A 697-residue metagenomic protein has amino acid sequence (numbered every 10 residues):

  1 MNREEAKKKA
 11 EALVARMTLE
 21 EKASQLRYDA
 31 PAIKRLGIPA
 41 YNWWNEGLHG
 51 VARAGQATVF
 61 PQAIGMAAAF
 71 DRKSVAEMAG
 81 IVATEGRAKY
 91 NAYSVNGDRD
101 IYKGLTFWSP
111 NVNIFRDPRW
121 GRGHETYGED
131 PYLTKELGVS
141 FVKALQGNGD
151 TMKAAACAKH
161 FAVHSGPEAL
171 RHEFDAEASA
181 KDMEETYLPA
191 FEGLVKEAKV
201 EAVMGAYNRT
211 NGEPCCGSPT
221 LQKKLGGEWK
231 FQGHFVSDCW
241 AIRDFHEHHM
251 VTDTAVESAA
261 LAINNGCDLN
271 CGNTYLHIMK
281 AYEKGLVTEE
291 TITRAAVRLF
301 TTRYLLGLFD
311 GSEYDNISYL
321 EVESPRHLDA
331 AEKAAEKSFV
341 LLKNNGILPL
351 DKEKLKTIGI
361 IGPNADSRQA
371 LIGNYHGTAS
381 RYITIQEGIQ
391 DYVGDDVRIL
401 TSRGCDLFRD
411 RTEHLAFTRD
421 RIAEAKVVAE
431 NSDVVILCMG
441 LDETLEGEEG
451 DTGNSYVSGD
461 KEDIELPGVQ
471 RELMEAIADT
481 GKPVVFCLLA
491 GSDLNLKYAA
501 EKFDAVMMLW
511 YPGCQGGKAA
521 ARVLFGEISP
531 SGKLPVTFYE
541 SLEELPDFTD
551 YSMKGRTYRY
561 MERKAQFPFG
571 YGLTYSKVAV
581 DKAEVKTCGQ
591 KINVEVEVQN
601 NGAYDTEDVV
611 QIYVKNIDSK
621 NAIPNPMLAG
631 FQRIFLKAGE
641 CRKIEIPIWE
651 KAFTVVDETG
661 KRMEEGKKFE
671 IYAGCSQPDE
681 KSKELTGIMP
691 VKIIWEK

Functional and structural regions predicted by a protein language model:
M1-E658, M663-D679, K697: Glycoside hydrolase catalytic-domain context in secreted enzymes
E680-K697: Short beta-strand elements
